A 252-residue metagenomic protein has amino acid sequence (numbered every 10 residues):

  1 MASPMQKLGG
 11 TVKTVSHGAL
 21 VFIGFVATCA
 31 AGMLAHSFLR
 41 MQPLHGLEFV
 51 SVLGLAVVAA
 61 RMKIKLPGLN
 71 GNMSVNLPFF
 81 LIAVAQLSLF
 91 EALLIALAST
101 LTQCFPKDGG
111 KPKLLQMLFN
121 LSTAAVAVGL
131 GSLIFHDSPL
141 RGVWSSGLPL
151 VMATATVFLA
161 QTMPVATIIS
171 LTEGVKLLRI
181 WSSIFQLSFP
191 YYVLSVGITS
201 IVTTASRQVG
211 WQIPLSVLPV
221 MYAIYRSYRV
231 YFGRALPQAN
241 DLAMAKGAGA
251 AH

Functional and structural regions predicted by a protein language model:
A2-N72, F80-R229: Short helix-perturbing small/polar motifs within transmembrane alpha-helices
V175-I180, Y231-H252: Membrane-proximal helical linkers
